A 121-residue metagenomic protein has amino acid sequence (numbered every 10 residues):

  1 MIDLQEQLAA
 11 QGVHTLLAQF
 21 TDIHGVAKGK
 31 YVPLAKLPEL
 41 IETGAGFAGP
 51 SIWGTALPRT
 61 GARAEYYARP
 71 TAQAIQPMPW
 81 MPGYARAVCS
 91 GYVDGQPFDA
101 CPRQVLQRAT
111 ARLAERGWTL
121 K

Functional and structural regions predicted by a protein language model:
M1-K121: ATP/Mg2+-dependent ligation/transfer catalytic cores
